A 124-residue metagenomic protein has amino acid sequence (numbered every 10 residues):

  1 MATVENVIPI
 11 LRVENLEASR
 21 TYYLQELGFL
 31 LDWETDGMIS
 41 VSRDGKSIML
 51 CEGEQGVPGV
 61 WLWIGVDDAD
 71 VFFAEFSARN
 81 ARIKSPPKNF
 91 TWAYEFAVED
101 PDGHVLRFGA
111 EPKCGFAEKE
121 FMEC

Functional and structural regions predicted by a protein language model:
M1-A18, S47, V60-L62, P112-C124: N-terminal beta-strand motif that seeds the catalytic metal site of vicinal oxygen chelate
A2, R20, Q55, A81-R82: Generic signal for short, ordered secondary-structure residues within or immediately flanking folded domains
V4, I10-I48: Core segments of cupin and vicinal oxygen chelate
N6-E14, S40-S42, G53-R79, Y94-E99: Vicinal oxygen chelate
L24, E34, M38, G56 (+2 more regions): Residue-level detector of alpha-helical recognition elements and their boundaries
L27-D32, W63, S85-K88: Short linear motifs in intrinsically disordered
L30-W61, V105-E111: Conserved short beta-strand elements that form part of the metal-binding/catalytic scaffold of enzyme active sites
F73-C124: Vicinal oxygen chelate
